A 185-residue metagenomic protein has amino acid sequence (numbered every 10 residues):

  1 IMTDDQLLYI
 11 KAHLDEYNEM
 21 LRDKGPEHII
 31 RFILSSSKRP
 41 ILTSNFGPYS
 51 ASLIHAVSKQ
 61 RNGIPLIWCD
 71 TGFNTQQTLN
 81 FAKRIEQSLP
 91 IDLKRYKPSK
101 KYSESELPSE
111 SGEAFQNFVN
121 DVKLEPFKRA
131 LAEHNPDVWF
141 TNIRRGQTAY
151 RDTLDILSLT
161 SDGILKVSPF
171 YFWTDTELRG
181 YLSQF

Functional and structural regions predicted by a protein language model:
M2-F185: Nucleotide-activated chemistry modules centered on ATP-dependent adenylation/adenylyltransferase
